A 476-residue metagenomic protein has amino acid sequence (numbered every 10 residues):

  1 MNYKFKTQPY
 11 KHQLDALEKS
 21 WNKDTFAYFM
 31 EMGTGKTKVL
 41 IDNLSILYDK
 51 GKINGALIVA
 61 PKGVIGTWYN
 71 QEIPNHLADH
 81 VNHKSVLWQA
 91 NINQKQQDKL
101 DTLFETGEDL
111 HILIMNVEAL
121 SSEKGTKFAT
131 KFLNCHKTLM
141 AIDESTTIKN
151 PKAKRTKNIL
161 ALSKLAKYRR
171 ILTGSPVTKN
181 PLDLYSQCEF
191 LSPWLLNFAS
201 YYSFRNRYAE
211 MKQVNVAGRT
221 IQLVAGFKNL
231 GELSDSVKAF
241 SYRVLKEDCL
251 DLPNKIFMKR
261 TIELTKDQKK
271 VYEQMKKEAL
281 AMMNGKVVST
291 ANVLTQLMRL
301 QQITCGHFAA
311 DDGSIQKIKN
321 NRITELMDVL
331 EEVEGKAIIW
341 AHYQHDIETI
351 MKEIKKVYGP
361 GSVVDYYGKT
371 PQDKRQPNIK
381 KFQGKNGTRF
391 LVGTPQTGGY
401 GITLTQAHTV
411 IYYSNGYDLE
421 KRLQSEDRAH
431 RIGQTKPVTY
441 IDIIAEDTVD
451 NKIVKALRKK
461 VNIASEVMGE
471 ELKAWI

Functional and structural regions predicted by a protein language model:
M1, W21-N22, T34-G35, V39-K52 (+5 more regions): Conserved Helicase C-terminal RecA-like lobe
M1-F29: Conserved pre-motif I regulatory segment
V39, K52-N75, T178-D183, Y343-Q344: Conserved Walker A/P-loop ATP-binding site and its immediately adjacent core in helicase/helicase-like ATPase domains
N54-A56, N75-S85, Q97, T138-L139 (+2 more regions): Conserved P-loop NTPase motor "coupling/switch" region that bridges the ATPase
Q94-I112, V117-H136: Conserved helix/coil segment N-terminal to the catalytic DExD/H
S121-E123, K179-P181, I347-M351, R375-I379 (+2 more regions): SF2 helicase motor core recognition
D143-E144: Walker B catalytic acidic pair
Y417-I476: A conserved SF2-helicase RecA2
